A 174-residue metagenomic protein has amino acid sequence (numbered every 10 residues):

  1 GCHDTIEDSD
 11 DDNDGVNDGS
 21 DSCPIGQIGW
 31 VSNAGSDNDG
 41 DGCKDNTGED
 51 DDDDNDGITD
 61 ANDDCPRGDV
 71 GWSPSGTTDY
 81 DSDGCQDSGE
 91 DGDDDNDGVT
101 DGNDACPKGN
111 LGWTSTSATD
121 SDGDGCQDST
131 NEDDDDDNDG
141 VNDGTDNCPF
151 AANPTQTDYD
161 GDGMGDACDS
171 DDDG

Functional and structural regions predicted by a protein language model:
G1-G174: Extracellular calcium-associated, cysteine-rich motifs in secreted modular proteins
